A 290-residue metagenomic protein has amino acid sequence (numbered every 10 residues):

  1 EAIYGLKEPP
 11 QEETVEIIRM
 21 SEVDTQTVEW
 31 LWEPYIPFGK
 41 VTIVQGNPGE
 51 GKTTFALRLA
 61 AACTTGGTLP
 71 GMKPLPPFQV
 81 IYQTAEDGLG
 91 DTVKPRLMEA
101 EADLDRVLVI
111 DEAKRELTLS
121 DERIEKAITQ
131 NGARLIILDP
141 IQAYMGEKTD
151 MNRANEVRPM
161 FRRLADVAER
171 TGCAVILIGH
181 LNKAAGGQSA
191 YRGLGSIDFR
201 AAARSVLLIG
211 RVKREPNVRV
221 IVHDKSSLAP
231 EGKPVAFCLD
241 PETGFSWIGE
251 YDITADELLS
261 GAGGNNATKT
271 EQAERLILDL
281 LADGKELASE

Functional and structural regions predicted by a protein language model:
E1-E12: Short, small/acidic-rich helices and loops at N termini and domain boundaries of DNA replication/processing enzymes
P10-Q26: Detector for small/aliphatic-rich hydrophobic stretches
Q26-T27, L31-E33, P48-E50, T68 (+6 more regions): Conserved inter-motif catalytic segment of the P-loop NTP-binding fold
F38-T42, F78: Pre-Walker A (Motif I) flank of P-loop NTPase domains
I43-V44, G49, T53-T54, Q83 (+3 more regions): Phosphate-binding/switch region of NTP-binding enzymes
F55, L59: Hydrophobic positions on the alpha1 helix immediately C-terminal to the Walker A/P-loop
T64: Gly/Ala-rich phosphate-binding loop of Rossmann-like dinucleotide-binding domains, activating on the conserved
G284-E290: Short acidic, hydrophobic short linear motifs in intrinsically disordered regions
